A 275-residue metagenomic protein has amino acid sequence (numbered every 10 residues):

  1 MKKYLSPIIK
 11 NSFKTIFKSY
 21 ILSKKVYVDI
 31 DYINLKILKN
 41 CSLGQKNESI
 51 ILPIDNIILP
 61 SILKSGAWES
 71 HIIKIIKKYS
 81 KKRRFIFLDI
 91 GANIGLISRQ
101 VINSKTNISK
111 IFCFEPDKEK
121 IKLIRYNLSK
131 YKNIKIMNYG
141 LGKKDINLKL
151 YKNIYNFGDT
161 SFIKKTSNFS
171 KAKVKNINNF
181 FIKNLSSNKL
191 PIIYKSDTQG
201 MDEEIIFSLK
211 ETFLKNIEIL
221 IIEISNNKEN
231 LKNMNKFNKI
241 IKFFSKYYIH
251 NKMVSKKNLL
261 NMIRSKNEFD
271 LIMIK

Functional and structural regions predicted by a protein language model:
M1-N127, Y131, T166, I182-S186 (+1 more regions): S-adenosyl-L-methionine
K64-L88, K144-Y151, S161-K215, N227-M234: Short internal loop-to-helix segment that lines adenine-nucleotide cofactor pockets
V101-T106, L209-I217, F244: Short, conserved loop/helix-junction motifs that constitute active-site signature segments in enzyme catalytic cores
R125-Y155: Core alpha/beta nucleotide-donor-binding catalytic domains of modification enzymes
Y155-I163, N238-S245, N267-M273: A polyampholytic, Gly/Pro-enriched intrinsically disordered region
I217-S225: Conserved beta-strand signature within the Rossmann-like core of class I S-adenosyl-L-methionine
I221, E229-Y248, K252-M253: C-terminal substrate-binding/active-site "lid" region of AdoMet-derived donor-dependent transferases
